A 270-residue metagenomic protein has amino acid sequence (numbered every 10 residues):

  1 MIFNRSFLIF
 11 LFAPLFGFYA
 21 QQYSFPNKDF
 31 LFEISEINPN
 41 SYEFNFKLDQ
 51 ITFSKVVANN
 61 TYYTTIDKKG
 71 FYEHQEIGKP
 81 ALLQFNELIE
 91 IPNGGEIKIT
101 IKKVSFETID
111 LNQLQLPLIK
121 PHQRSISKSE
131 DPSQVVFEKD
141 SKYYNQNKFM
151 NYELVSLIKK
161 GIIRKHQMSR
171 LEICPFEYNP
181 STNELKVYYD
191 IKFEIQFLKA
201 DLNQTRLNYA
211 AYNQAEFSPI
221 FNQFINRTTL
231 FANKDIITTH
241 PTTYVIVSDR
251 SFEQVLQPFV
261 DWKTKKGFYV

Functional and structural regions predicted by a protein language model:
M1-S24: Bacterial Sec-dependent N-terminal signal peptides
F18-Y269: Extracellular pro-sequences of secreted precursors
